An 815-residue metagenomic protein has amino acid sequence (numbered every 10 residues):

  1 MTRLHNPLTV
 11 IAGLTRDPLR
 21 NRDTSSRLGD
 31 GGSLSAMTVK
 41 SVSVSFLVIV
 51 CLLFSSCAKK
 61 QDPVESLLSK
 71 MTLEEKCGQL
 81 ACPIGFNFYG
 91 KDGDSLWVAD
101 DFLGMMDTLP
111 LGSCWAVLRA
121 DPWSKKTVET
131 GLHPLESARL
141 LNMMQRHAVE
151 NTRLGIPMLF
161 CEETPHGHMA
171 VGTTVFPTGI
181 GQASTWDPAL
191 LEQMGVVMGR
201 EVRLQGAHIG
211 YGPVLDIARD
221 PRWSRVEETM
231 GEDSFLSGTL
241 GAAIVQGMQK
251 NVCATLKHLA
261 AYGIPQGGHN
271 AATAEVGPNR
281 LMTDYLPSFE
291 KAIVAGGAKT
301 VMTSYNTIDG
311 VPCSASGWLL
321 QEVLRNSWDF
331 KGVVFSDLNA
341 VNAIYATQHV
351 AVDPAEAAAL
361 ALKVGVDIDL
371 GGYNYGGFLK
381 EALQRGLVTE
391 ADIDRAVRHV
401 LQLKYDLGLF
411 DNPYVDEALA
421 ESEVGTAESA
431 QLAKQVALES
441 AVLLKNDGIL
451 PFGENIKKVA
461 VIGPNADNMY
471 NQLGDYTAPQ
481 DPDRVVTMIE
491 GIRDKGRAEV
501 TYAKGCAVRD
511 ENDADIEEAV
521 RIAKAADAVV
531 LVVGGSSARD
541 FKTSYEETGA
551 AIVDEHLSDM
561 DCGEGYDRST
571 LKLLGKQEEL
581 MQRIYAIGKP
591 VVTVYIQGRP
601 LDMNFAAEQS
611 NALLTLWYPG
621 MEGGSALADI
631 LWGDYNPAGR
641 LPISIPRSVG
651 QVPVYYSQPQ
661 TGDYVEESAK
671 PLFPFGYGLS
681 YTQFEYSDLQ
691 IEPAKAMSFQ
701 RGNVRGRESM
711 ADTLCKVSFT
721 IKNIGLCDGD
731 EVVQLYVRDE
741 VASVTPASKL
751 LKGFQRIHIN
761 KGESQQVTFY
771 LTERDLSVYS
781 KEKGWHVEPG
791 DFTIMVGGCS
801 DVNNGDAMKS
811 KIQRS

Functional and structural regions predicted by a protein language model:
R3, R16-S43, L47-V48, R701-V704 (+1 more regions): A cross-taxon signal for low-complexity, glycine/charged-rich
R3-I11: Long, compositionally biased low-complexity repeat segments characteristic of intrinsically disordered regions
V10, D23, L47-V48, Q690 (+1 more regions): Generic short N-terminal amphipathic or hydrophobic helices
F54-G702, R707, A711-V778, H786-V802: Glycoside hydrolase catalytic-domain context in secreted enzymes
V802-S815: Short beta-strand elements
